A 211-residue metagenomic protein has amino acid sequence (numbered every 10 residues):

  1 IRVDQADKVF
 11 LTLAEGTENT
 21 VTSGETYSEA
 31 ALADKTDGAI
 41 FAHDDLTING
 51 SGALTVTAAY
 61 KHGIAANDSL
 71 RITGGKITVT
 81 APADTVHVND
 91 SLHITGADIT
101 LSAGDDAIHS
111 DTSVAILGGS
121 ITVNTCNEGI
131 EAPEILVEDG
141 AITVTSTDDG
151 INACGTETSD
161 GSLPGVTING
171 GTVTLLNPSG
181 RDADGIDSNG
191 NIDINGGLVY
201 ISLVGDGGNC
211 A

Functional and structural regions predicted by a protein language model:
I1-A211: A composition-driven surface/loop motif
